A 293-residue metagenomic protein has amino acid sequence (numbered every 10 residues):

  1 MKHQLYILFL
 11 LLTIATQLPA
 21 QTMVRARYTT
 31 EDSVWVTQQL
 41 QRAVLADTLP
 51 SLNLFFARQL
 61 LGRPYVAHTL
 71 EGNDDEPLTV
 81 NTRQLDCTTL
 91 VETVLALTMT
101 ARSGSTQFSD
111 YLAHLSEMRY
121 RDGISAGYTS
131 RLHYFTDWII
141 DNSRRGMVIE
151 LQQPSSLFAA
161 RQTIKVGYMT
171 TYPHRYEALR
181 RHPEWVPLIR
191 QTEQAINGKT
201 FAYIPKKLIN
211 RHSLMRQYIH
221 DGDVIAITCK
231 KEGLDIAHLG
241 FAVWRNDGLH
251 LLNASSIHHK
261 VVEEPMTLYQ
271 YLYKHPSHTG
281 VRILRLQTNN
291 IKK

Functional and structural regions predicted by a protein language model:
M1-R27: Bacterial Sec-dependent N-terminal signal peptides
A15-L18, F55, I219: Extended, compositionally biased repeat/scaffold regions that form elongated interaction surfaces
T22-L95, M99: Cationic-aromatic interfacial patches
V34-Q41, L45-L54, T100, K206-K207 (+3 more regions): Mature, folded catalytic cores of secreted/periplasmic enzymes
Q39, F56, L60, H114 (+3 more regions): Residues that form generic nucleotide/phosphate-binding pockets
A57, L61-R63, A67-N73, A195-L234: Catalytic-site beta-strand/loop segments enriched in glycine and acidic/polar residues
Y65-A202, W244, N253-S256: Acidic/His-rich structured neighborhood in mature extracellular/periplasmic domains
R211-H212, I219-K293: C-terminal soluble interaction/assembly domains
